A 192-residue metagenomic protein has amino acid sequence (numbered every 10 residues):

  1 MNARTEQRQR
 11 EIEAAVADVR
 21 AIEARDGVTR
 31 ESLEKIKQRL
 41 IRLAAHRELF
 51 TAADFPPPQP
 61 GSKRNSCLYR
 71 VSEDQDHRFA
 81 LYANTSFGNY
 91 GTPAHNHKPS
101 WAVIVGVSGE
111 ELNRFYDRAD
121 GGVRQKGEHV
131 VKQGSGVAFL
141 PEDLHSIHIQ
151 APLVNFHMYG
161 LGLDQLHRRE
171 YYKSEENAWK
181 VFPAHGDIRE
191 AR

Functional and structural regions predicted by a protein language model:
M1-A53: N-terminal leader/capping segments at the start of a protein or of a new domain
P57-G88: A short glycine-rich, His/Asp/Glu-containing loop-to-beta-strand
Y82-H97, V131, L140-E142: Conserved short histidine dyad/triad with adjacent acidic residue
F87-G88, P99-L112, D117-R118: Glycine- and acidic-residue-biased ligand/ion/polar-headgroup-sensing regions
P93-H95, N113-R114, F139, L144-Q150 (+1 more regions): Short beta-strand His + acidic residue motifs that chelate non-heme Fe in jelly-roll/DSBH and cupin folds
V103, R118-S146, A184: Short acidic-glycine-tyrosine-enriched beta hairpin
Q150-R192: Double-stranded beta-helix
